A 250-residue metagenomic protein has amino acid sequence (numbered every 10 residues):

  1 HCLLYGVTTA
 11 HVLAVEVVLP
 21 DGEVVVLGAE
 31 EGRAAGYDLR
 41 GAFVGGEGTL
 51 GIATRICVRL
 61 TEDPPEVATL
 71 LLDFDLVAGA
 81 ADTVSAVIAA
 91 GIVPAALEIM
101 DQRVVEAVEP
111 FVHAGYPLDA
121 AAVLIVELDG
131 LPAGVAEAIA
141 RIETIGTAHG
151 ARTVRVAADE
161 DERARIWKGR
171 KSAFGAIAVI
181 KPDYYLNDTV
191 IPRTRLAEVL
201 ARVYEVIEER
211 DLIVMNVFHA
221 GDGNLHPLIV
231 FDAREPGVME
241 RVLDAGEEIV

Functional and structural regions predicted by a protein language model:
H1-E98: FAD-binding subdomain of flavoenzyme oxidoreductases
V58-E62, A68, D73-A245: C-terminal substrate-recognition/cap domain of FAD-linked oxidoreductases
